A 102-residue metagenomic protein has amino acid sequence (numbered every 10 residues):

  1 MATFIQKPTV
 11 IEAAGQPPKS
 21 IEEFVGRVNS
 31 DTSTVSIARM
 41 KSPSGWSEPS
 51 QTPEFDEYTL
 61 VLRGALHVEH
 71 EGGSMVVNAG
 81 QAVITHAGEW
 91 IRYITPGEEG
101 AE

Functional and structural regions predicted by a protein language model:
M1-T34, K41, P49: A short, N-terminal "cap"/entry segment at the start of jelly-roll beta-barrel domains of the cupin/DSBH fold
V10-I11, V28, E54, Q81-I84: A short, sequence-level motif marking secondary-structure junctions
I37-M40, I84, E99-E102: A short hydrophobic beta-strand segment most commonly corresponding to one strand of the jelly-roll/cupin
R39-S42, P53-V68: Short, conserved beta-strand element in jelly-roll/cupin
E48-S50, V68-E69, T85, I91-E98: Short beta-strand His + acidic residue motifs that chelate non-heme Fe in jelly-roll/DSBH and cupin folds
A65-H67, S74, W90: Structural motif
G72-G88: Short acidic-glycine-tyrosine-enriched beta hairpin
